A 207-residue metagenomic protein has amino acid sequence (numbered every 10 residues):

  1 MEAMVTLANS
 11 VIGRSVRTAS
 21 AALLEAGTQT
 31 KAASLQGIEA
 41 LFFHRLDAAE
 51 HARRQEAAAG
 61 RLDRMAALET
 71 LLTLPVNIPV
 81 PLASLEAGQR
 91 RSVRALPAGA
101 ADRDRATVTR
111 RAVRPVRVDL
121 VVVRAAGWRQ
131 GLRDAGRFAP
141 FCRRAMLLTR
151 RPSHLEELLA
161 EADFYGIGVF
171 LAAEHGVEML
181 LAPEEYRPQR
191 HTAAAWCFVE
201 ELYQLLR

Functional and structural regions predicted by a protein language model:
M1-S10: Short Lys/Arg-enriched alpha/beta "domain-start" segment
V16-A19, T28-K31, Q36-E39, A48-A66 (+2 more regions): Non-catalytic C-terminal interaction segments of nucleic acid-processing enzymes
I38-H51, T107-R110, R114-G127, R137 (+1 more regions): Conserved catalytic cores of phosphodiester-cleaving nucleases, focusing on short active-site segments
E56-L85: Short amphipathic alpha-helical interface segments
L71-L74, L85-A101: Basic amphipathic alpha-helical segments that dock to polyanions
W128, C142-H175: Nucleic-acid nuclease catalytic cores
L132-G136: Histidine-anchored nucleotide/phosphate-binding helix
